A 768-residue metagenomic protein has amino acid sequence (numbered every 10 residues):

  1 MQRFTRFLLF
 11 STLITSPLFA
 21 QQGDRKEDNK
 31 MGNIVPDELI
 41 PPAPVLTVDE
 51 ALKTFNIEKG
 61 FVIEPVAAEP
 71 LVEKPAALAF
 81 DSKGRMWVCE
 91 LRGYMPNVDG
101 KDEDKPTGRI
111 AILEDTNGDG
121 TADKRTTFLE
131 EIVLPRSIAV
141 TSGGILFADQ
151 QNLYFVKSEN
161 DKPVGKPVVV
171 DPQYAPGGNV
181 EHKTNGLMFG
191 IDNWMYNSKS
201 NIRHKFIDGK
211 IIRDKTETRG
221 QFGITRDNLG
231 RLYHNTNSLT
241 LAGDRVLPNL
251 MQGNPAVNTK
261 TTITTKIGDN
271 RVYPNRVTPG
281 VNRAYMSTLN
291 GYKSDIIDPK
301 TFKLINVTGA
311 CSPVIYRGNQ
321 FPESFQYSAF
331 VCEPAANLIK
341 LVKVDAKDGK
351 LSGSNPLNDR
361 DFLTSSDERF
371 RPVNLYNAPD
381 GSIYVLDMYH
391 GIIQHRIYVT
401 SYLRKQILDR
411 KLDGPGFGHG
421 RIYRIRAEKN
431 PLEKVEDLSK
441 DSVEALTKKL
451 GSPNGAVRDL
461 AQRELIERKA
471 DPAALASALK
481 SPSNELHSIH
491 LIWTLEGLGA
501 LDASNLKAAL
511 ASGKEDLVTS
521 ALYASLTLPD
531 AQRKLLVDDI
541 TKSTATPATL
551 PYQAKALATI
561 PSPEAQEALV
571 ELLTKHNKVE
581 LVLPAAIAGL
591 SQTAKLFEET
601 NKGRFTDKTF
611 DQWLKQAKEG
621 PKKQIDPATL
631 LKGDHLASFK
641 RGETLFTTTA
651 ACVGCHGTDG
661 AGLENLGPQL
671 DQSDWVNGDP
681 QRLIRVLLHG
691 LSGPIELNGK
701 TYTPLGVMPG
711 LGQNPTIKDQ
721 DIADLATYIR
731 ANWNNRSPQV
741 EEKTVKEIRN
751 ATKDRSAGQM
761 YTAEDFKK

Functional and structural regions predicted by a protein language model:
M1-D24: Bacterial Sec-dependent N-terminal signal peptides
Q22-A445, I466-E467: Beta-propeller domains with acidic blade repeats across secreted/periplasmic ectodomains and cytosolic WD/CNH propellers
E27-V35, L39-P41, G620-S638, N698-G706 (+1 more regions): Flexible coil segments in periplasmic/lumen-exposed cytochrome c-class electron-transfer proteins
L375, L386, I422, G642 (+2 more regions): The canonical Cys-X-X-Cys-His
V385-M388, L408-H419, I425-T644, G678: Long, ordered, helix-rich scaffold segments
A427-E428, C655-L663, L688, S692 (+2 more regions): Detector for the c-type heme attachment site
L636-L663, V676-H689: Sequence/structural segment immediately N-terminal to covalent heme-attachment motifs in c-type and related
A650, Q669-L697, G706-A723: Electron-transfer interface patches adjacent to heme c in soluble/periplasmic c-type cytochromes and di-/multiheme
